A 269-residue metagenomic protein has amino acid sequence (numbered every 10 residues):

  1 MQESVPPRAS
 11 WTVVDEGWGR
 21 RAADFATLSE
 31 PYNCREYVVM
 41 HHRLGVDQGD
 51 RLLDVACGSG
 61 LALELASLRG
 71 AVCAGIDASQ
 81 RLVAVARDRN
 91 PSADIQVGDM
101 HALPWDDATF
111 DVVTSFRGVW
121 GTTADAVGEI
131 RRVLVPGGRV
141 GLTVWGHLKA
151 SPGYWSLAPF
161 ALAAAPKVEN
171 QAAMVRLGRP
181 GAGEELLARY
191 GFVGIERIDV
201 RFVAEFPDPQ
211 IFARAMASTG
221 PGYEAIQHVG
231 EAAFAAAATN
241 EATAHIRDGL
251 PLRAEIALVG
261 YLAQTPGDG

Functional and structural regions predicted by a protein language model:
M1-D50, L61-L65, L82-V85, R89 (+1 more regions): Conserved class I S-adenosyl-L-methionine
Y32, S59-L61, R176-G269: Conserved Class I S-adenosyl-L-methionine
R51-A102: Class I SAM-dependent methyltransferase SAM/SAH-binding core
H101-V113: A short acidic, Gly/Pro-enriched loop at the edge of an enzyme's catalytic core that lines a small-molecule cofactor
V112-D125, G146: A short SAM/SAH-binding and catalytic strip from SAM-dependent methyltransferases
D125-R139: A short glycine-rich, Lys/Arg-flanked "PGG" loop and its adjoining helix->strand segment in the class I
G141-P166: Conserved class I S-adenosyl-L-methionine
